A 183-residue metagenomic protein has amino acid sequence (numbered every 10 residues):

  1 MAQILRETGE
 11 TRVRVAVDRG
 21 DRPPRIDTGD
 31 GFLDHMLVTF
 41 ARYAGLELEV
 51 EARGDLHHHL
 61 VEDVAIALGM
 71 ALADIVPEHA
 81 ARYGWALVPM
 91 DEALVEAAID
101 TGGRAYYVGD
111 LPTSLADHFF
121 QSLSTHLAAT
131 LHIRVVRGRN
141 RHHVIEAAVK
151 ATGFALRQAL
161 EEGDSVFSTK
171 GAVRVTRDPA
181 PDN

Functional and structural regions predicted by a protein language model:
M1-N183: N-terminal intrinsically disordered, cationic/polar leader segments that include organellar targeting peptides
